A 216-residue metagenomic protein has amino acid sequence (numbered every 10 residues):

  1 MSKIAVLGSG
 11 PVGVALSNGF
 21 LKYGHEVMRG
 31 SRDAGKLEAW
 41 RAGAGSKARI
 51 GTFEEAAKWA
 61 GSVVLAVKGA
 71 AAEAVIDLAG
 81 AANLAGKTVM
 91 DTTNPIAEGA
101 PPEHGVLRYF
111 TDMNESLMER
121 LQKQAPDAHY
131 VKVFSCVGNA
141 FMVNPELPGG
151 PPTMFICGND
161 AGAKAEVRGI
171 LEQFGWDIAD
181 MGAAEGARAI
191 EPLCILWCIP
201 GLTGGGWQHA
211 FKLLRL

Functional and structural regions predicted by a protein language model:
M1-S46: NAD(P)+-binding Rossmann beta1-loop-alpha1 motif at the extreme N-terminus of oxidoreductases
L7, F141, P152-L216: Active-site-lining helix/loop region of Rossmann-like oxidoreductase modules
A48-F53: Short acidic-hydrophobic, aromatic-tinged amphipathic segments that line or gate anion-handling sites
E54-L65, G69-P102: Rossmann-fold NAD(P) dinucleotide-binding segment
K68-A71, C136-G138, D160-A161: Short beta->alpha connector loops
G86, D127-K132, I178-A179: Short, structured loop/turn "capping" segments at alpha-beta junctions
T93-V131, C136-A140, P145-E146: Rossmann-fold NAD(P)-binding glycine/threonine-rich loop
